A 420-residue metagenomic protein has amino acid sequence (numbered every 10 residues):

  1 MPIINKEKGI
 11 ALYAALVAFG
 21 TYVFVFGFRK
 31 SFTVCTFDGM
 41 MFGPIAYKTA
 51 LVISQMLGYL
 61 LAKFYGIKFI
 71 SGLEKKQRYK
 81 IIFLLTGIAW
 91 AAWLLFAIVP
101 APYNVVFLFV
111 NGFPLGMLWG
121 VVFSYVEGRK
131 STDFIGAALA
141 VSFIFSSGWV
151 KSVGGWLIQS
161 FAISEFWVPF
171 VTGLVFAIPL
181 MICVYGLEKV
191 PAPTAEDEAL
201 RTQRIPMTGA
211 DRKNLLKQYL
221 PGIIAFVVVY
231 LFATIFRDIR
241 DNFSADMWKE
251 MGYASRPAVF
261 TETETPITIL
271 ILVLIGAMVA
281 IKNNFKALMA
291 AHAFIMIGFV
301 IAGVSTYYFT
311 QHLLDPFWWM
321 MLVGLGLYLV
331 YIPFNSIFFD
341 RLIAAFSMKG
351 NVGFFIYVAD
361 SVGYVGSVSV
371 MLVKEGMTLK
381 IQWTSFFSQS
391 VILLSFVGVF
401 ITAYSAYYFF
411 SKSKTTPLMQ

Functional and structural regions predicted by a protein language model:
M1-G9, I158-V228, E250, I281-N283 (+1 more regions): Intracellular loop-helix junctions on the cytosolic face of multi-pass helical membrane proteins
Y13, F28, G39-S54, L220-A225 (+2 more regions): Loop-to-transmembrane helix entry
F32, G116-S131, S244, L329-S347: Intracellular juxtamembrane helix-capping segments at the cytosolic ends of symmetry-related transmembrane helices
T49-I70, P266-A277: Central cavity-lining transmembrane alpha-helices of secondary-active solute carriers, predominantly the Major
F83-A101, I275-A280, I295-H312: C-terminal ends and interior cores of transmembrane alpha-helices in multi-pass membrane transporters/permeases
A92-W93, P102-W119, L313-P333: Hydrophobic core of transmembrane alpha-helices in multi-pass small-molecule transporters, especially MFS/SLC-type
T132-Q159, V175-P179, I356-V370: Glycine-rich segments within core transmembrane alpha-helices of 12-TM secondary carriers
N283-P333: C-terminal transmembrane helical hairpin of 12-TM major facilitator-type secondary transporters
